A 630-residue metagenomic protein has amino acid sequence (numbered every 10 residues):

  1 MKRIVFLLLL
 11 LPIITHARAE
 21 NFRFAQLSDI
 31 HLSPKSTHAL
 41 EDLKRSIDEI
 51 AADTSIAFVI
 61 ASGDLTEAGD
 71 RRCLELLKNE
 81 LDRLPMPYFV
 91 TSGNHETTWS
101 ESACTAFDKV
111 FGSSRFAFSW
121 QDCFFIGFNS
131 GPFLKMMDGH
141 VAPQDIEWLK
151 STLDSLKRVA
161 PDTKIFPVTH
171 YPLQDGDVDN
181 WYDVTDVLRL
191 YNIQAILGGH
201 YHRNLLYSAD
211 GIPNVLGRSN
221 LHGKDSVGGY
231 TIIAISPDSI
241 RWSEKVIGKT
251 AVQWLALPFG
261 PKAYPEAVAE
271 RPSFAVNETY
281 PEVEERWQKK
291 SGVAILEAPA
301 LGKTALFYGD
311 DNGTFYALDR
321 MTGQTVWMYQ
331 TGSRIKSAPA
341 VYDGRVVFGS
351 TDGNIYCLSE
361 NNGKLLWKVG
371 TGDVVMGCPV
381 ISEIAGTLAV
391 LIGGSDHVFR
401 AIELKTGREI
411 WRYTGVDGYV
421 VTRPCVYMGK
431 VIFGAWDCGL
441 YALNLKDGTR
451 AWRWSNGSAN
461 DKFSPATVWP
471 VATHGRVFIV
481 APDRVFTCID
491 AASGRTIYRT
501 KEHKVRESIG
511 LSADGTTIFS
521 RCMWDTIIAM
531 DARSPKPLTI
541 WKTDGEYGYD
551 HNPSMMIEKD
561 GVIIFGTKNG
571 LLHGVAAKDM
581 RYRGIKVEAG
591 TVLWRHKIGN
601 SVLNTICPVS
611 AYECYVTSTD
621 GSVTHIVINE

Functional and structural regions predicted by a protein language model:
I13-L76: N-terminal active-site segment of His-dependent metallophosphoesterases
A25-K44, T66-A68, E96-V110, P132-Q144 (+1 more regions): Acidic/histidine-rich helix-loop elements that form or flank divalent-metal/phosphate-binding sites at the catalytic
T37, S62-D82, T97-K109, G176-V184 (+1 more regions): Metal-dependent catalytic neighborhoods of phosphoester/phosphodiester hydrolases
E49-V59, M137-P213: His/acidic metal-ligating clusters that form di-metal
I212-V276: Binuclear metal-dependent phosphoesterase catalytic core
Y280-A300, W327-Y342, W367-A385, S395 (+6 more regions): Extracytoplasmic beta-rich repeat domains
D319-G323, S359-N362, E403-G407, N444-G448 (+4 more regions): Short loop/turn segments that connect beta-strands within beta-propeller blades
I598-E630: Blade-level signature of beta-propeller repeat domains, shared across WD40, Kelch, NHL, RCC1 and BNR/Asp-box propellers
